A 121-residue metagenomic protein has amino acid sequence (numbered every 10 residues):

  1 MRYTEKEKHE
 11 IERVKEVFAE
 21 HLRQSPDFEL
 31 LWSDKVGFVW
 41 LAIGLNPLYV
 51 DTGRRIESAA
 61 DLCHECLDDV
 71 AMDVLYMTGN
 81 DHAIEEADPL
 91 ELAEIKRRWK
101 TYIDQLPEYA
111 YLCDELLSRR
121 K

Functional and structural regions predicted by a protein language model:
M1-E5, L116-K121: Short intrinsically disordered terminal tails
M1-F28: Negatively charged, low-complexity tracts enriched in Asp/Glu with abundant Ser/Thr
K35-V39, C113: A generic structural signal for beta-strand entry/edge sites
F38-W99, I103: Acidic, low-complexity, intrinsically disordered interaction modules
R98, Q105-L116: Intrinsically disordered, low-complexity regions
